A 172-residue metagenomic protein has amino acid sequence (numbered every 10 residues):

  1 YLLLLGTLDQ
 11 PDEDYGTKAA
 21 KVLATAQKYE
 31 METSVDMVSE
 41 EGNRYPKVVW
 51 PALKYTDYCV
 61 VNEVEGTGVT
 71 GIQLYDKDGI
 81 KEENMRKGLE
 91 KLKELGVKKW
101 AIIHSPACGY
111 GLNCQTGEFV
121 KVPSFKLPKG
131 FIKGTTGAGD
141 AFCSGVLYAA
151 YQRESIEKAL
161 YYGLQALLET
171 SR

Functional and structural regions predicted by a protein language model:
Y1-V120, F125, E154, L160 (+1 more regions): Ribokinase/PfkB-type carbohydrate-kinase core domain
V97-W100, F125-R172: Conserved post-catalytic alpha-helical subdomain immediately downstream of the catalytic base and nucleotide-binding
